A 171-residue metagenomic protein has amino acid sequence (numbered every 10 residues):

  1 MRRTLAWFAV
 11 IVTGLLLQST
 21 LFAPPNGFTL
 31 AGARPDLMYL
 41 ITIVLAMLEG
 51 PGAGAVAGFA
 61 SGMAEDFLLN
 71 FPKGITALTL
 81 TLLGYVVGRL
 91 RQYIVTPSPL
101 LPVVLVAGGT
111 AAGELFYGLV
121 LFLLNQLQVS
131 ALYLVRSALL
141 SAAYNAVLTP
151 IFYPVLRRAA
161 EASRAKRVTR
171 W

Functional and structural regions predicted by a protein language model:
M1-W171: Terminal, non-globular segments
